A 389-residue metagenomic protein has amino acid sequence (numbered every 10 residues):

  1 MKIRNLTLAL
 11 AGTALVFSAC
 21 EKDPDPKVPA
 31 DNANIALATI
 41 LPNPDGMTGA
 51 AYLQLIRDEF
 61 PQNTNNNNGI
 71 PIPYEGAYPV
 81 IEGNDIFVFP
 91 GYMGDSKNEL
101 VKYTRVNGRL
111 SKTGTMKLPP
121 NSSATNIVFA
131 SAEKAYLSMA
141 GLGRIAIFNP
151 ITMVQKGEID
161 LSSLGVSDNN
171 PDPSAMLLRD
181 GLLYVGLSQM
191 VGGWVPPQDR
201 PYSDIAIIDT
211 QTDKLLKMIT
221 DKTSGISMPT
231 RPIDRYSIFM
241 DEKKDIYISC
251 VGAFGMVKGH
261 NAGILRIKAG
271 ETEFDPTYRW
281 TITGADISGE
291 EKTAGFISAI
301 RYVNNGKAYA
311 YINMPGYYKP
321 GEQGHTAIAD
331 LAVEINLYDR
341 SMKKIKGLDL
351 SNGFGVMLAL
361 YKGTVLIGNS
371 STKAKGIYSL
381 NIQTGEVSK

Functional and structural regions predicted by a protein language model:
K2-T39: Bacterial Sec-dependent N-terminal signal peptides
P42-G46, Y92-S96, G141-R144, M190-W194 (+3 more regions): Short glycine/acidic-enriched loop and turn motifs that connect beta-strands
Y52-L55, K102, N149, Q198-D213 (+3 more regions): Beta-propeller blade signature
Y52-N149: Post-signal peptide N-terminal segment of secreted/secretory-pathway proteins
N67-N68, G114-P120, I159-N169, L215-I233 (+2 more regions): Surface-exposed loop and turn segments in beta-propeller and other repeat-based domains that flank or scaffold
P71-G83, P120-V128, D168-M176, S227-S237 (+2 more regions): Repeated scaffold domains used in trafficking and secretory/extracellular systems, primarily beta-propellers
V185-Y202, I248-G263, A310-I328: Short, conserved, GDST-rich strand-edge loop motifs in beta-rich repeat architectures
A294-S370: Loop/turn-rich, solvent-exposed surfaces of beta-rich toroidal or solenoidal domains
